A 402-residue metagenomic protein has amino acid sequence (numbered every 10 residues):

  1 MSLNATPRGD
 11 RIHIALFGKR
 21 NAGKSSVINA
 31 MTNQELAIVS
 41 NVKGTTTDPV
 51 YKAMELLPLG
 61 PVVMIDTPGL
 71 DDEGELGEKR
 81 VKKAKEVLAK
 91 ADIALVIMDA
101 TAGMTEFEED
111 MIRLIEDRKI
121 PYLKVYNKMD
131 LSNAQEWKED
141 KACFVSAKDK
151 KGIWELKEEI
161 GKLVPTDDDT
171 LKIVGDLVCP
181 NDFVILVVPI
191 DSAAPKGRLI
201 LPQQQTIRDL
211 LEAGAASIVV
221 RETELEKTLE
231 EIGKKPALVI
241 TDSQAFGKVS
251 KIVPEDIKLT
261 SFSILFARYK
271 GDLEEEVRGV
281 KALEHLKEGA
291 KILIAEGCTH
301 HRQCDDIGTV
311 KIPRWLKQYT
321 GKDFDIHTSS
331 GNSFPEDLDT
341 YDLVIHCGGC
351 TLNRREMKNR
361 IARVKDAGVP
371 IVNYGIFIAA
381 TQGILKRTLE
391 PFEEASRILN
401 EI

Functional and structural regions predicted by a protein language model:
M1-E78, K82, E86-A89: Conserved G1/Walker A P-loop phosphate-binding module
M1-S2, R11, K19-S25, K196-I402: C-terminal effector/interaction modules appended to NTPase cores
N41, L70-L76, D99-G103, L163-P165 (+3 more regions): Short, flexible loop segments at the rims of nucleotide/cofactor-binding pockets, characterized by
V42, T46, V50, R80 (+11 more regions): Helical mechanochemical/support elements of P-loop NTPase systems and associated helical scaffolds
K52-G60, I65, K79-F144, K172-D176 (+4 more regions): Conserved C-terminal guanine-recognition region of P-loop GTPase G domains, centered on the G4
T67, M98-T101, I120-E136, C143-K151 (+8 more regions): G-domain G4 guanine-recognition motif of GTPases
D117-D176, F183-I185, G214-T223, T260-S261 (+5 more regions): Canonical P-loop GTPase G-domain recognition
L177-Q205: Long, well-ordered amphipathic alpha-helical subdomains in the mid-to-C-terminal portions of large enzyme subunits
